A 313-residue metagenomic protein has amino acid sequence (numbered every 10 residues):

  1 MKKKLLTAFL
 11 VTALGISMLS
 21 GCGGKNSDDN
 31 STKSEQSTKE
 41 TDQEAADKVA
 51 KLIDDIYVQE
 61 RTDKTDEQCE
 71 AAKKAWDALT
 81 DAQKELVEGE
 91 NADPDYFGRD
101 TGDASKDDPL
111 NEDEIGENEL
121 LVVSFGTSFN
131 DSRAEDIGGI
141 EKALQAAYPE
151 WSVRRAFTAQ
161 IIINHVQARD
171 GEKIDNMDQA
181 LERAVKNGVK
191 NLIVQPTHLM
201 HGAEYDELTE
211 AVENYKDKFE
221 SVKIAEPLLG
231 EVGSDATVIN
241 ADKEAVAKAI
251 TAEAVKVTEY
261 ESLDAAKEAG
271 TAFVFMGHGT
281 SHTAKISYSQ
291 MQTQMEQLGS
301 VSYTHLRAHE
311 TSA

Functional and structural regions predicted by a protein language model:
M1-L5: Positively charged n-region of N-terminal signal peptides that target proteins for export
C22-S31: Bacterial lipoprotein signal-peptidase II cleavage site
S37-D100: Beta-rich interaction/scaffold domains
D170-R183: Glycine-rich, highly charged phosphate/nucleotide-binding loops
E182-S234, I239, T251, T280: Hydrophobic, ordered structural segments
E253-Q294, S302: Surface-exposed interaction/gating patches
T304-T311: Conserved small/polar residues in nucleotide/adenosyl-binding loops
